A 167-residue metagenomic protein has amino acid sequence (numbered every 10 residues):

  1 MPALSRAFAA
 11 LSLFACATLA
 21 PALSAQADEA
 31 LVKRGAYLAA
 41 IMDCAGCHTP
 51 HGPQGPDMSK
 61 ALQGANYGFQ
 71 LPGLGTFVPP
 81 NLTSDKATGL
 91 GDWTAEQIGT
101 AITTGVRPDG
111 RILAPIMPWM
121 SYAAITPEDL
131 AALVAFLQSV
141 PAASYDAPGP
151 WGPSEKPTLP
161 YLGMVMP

Functional and structural regions predicted by a protein language model:
M1-S12: Bacterial N-terminal signal peptides that target proteins for export
C16-A25: C-terminal segment of classical bacterial N-terminal signal peptides
D28-A30, I41, T49-F77, P108-P167: Flexible coil segments in periplasmic/lumen-exposed cytochrome c-class electron-transfer proteins
K33-Y37, A45, P80, E96 (+2 more regions): Solvent-exposed, polar/charged alpha-helical surfaces in well-ordered, non-transmembrane soluble domains, broadly
G46, G55-P56, G89-D92: Short, solvent-exposed loop/turn elements at domain surfaces
F69-T100: Mid-chain, structured segments of secreted extracytoplasmic proteins
A87-W93, T100-V106, W119-Y122, V134: A structural feature that tracks compact, well-ordered secondary-structure segments with a strong bias toward
